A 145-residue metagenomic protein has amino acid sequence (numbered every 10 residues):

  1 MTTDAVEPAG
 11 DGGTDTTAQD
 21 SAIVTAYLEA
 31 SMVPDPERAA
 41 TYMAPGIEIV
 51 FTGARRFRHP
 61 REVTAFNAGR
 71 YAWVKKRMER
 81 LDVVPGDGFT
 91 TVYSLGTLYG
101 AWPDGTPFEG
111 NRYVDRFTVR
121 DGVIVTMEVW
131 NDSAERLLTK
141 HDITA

Functional and structural regions predicted by a protein language model:
M1-P45, T144-A145: Short, low-complexity N-terminal intrinsically disordered segments enriched in polar/charged residues
T3-V6, T126-A145: Low-complexity, intrinsically disordered terminal/linker segments enriched in charged and Gly/Pro repeats
D20-I23, Y27-E29, P36-R38, D82 (+4 more regions): Hydrophobic/basic alpha-helical segments enriched in Actinobacteria
V24, L28-S31, M43, V63 (+3 more regions): Hydrophobic alpha-helical core bundles mediating ligand binding, dimerization, or RNAP-core interactions
Y27, R38-A40, I47, H59 (+4 more regions): Hydrophobic pocket/interface hotspot
P36-T90: A solvent-exposed, acidic/Ser-Thr-rich amphipathic alpha-helical stretch
K76-L81, S94-L98, I124, V129: Hydrophobic, well-ordered secondary-structure segments that either form specific early membrane-associated helices used
T97-D121: Exposed beta-sheet edge and beta->alpha loop/turn motif
